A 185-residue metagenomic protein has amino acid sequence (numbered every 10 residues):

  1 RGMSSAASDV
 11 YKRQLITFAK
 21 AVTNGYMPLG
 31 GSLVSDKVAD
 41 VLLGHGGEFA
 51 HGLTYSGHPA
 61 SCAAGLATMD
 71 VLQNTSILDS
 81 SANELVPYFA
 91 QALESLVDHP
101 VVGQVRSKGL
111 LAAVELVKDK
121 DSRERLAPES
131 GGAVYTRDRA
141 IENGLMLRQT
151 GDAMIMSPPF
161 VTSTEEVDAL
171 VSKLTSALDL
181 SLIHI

Functional and structural regions predicted by a protein language model:
R1-Y11, I183-H184: Single conserved hydrophobic/aromatic residue that forms the stacking wall/gate of nucleotide- or nucleobase-binding
K12-V41, G57-A64: Active-site PLP attachment segment
K37, A60-S80, L93, L116-S122 (+1 more regions): Amphipathic alpha-helix from the class-I
E48-G57: A short glycine-threonine-serine/GTX helix/turn-capping micro-motif
Q73-K118, G131-N143: Conserved PLP-dependent catalytic core of the aminotransferase class-I/II
Q73-T75, D152, P158-I183: PLP-dependent enzyme catalytic core of the Aspartate aminotransferase-like
N143-S157: Conserved PLP cofactor-binding pocket of PLP-dependent enzymes
